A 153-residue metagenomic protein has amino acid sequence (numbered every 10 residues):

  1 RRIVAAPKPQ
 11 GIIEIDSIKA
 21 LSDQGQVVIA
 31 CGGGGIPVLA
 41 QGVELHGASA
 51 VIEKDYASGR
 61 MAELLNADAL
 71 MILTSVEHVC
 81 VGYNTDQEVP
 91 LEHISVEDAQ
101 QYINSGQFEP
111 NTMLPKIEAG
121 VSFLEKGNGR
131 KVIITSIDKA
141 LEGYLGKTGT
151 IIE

Functional and structural regions predicted by a protein language model:
R1-E153: C-terminal catalytic "cap/lid" subdomain
